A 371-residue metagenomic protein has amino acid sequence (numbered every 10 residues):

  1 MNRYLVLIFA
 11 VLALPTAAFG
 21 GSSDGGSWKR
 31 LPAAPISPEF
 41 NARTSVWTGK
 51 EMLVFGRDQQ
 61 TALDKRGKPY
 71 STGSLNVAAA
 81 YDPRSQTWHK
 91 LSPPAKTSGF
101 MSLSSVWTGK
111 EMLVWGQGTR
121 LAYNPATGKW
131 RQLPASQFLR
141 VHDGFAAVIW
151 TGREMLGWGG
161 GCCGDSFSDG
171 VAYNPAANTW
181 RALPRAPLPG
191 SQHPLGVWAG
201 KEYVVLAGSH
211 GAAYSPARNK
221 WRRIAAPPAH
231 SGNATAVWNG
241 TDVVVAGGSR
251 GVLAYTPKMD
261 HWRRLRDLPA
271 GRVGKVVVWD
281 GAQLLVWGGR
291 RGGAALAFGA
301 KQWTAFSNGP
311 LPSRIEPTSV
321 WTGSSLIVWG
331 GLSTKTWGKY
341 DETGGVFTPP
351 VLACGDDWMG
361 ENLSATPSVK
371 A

Functional and structural regions predicted by a protein language model:
M1-Y4: Positively charged n-region of N-terminal signal peptides that target proteins for export
V6-T16: Bacterial N-terminal signal peptides
F19-A371: Kelch-like beta-propeller repeat domains
